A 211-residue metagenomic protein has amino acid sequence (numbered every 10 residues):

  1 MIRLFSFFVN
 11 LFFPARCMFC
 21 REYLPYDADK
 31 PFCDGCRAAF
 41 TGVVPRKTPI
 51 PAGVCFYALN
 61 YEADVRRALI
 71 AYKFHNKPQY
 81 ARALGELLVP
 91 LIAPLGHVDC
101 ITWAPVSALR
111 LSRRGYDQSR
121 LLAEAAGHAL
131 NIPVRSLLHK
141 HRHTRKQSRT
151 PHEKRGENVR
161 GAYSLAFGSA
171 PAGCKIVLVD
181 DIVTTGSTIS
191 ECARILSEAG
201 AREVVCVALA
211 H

Functional and structural regions predicted by a protein language model:
M1-H211: Glycine-rich phosphate/pyrophosphate-handling loop used in enzymes and phosphotransfer proteins
